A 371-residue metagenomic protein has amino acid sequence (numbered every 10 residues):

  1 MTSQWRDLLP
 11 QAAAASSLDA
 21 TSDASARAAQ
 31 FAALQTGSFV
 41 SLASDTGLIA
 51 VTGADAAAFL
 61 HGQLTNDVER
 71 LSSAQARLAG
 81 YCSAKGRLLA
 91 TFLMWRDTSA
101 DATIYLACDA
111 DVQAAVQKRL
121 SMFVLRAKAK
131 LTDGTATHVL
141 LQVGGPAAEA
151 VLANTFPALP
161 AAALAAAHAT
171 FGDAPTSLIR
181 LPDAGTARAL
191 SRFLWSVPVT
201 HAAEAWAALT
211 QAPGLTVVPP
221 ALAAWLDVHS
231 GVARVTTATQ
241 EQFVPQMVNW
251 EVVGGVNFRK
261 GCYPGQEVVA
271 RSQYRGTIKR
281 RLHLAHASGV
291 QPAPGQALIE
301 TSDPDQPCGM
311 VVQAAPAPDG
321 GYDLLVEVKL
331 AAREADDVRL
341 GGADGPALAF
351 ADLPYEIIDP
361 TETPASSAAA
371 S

Functional and structural regions predicted by a protein language model:
M1-L78, C82-S83, R87-L89, T98-S99: Acidic, proline/glycine-enriched N-terminal capping motif
T2-W5, F92, V248-V256, A270-S371: Glycine-rich, small/acidic residue-mixed loop/short-helix segments
A26-T36, Y81-L93, M122-A127, A169-D183 (+2 more regions): Short amphipathic beta-strand starts and helix->beta connectors
F39-A43, G47-L48, L93-S230: Acidic, low-complexity central loop/insert segments
D55-L60, Q113-V116, A148-L152, T200-A208 (+2 more regions): Short, conserved charged micro-motifs
D97, G134, L181, G231 (+4 more regions): Residue-level recognition of beta-strand microenvironments
T216, P220, L226-E251: Short, conserved active-site entrance elements at the starts or edges of catalytic domains
